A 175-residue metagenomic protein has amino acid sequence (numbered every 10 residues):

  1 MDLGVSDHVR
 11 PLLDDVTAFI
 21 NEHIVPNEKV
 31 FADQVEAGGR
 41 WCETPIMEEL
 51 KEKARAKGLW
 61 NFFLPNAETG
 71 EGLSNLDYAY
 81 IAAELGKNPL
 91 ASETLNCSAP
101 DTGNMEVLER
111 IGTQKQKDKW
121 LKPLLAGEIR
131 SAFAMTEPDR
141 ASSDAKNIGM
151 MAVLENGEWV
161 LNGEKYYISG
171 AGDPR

Functional and structural regions predicted by a protein language model:
M1, M47, M105, M135 (+1 more regions): Detector for methionine-enriched segments
M1-C97, R110, K115-K119, P123-A126 (+1 more regions): Amphipathic, small/basic residue-rich leader segments at the start of a protein or domain
S6-H8, E36, P100, V153 (+1 more regions): Short capping/connector residues at structural and topological boundaries
A37, L50, M105, L154-E155: Alpha-helical hydrophobic/aromatic positions enriched in membrane-embedded helices and signal peptides
R40, L73, M105-E106, S142-A145: Short, solvent-exposed polar/charged micro-motifs at secondary-structure junctions
G70-E71, I111-R175: Glycine-rich, Trp-frequent "lid" loop and neighboring beta-strands that shape and gate the flavin cofactor pocket
S98-M105: Short, conserved phosphate-binding/catalytic loop or strand-edge motifs used in phosphoryl-/nucleotidyl-transfer
